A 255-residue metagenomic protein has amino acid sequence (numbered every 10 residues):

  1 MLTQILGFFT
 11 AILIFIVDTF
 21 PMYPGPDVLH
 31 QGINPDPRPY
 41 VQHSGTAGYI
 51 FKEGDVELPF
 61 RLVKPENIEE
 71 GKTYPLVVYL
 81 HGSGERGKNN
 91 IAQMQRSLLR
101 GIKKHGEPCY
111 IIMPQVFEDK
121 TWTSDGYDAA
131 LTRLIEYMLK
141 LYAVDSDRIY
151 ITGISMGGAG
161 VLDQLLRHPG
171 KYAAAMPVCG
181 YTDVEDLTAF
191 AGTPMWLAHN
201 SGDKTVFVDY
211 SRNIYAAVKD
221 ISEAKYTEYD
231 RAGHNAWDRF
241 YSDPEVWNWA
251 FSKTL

Functional and structural regions predicted by a protein language model:
L2-L76, T152-I154, A159, Q164 (+4 more regions): A domain-start/cap signature at the N-terminus of enzymes
G25, R38, V178, W196-A198 (+2 more regions): C-terminal catalytic histidine-bearing segment of alpha/beta-hydrolase fold enzymes
N67-K72, D119-S155: Gly/Ser-rich "nucleophile elbow"/oxyanion-hole loop immediately N-terminal to the catalytic nucleophile in hydrolases
L76, L80-T132: Active-site machinery of serine-nucleophile hydrolases
Y79-G87, V116, L139-Y142, I154 (+7 more regions): Cell-envelope and extracellular/periplasmic
N90-K103, L134, C179-T188, D209 (+1 more regions): Alpha-helical scaffolding within the catalytic cores of extracellular/periplasmic polymer-degrading hydrolases
E107, F190-M195: Short, proline-enriched alpha-helix->beta-strand connector loops that line the catalytic pocket of alpha/beta-hydrolase
E136-L141, D147-A191: Primarily recognizes the serine-hydrolase "nucleophile elbow" in alpha/beta-hydrolase and SGNH/GDSL folds
